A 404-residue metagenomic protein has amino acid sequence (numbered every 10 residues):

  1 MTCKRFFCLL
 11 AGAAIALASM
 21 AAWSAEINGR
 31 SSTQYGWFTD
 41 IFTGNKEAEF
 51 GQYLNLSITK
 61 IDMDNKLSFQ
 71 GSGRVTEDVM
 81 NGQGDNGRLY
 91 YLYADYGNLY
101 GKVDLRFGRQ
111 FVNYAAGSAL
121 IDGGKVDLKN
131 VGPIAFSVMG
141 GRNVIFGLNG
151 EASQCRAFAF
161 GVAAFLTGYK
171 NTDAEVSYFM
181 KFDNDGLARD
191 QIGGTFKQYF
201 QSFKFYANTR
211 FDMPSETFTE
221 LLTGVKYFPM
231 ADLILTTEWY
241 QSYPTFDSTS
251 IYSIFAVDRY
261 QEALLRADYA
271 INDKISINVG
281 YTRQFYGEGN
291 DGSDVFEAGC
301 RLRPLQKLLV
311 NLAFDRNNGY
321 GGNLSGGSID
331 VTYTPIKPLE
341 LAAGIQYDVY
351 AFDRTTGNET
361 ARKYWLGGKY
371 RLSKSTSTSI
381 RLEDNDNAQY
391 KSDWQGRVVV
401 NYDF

Functional and structural regions predicted by a protein language model:
T2-L10: Bacterial N-terminal signal peptides that target proteins for export
L10-A18: Bacterial N-terminal signal peptides
A21-F404: Gram-negative and organellar
